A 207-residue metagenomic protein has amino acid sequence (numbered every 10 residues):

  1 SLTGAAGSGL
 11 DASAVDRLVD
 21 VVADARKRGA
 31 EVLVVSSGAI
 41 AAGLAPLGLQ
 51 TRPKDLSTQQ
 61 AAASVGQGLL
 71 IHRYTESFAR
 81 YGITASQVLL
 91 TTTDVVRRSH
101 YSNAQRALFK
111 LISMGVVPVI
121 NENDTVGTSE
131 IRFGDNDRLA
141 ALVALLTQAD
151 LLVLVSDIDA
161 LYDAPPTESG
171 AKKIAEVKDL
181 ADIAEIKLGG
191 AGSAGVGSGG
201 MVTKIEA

Functional and structural regions predicted by a protein language model:
S1-A207: Nucleotide/pyrophosphate-binding catalytic subdomain
